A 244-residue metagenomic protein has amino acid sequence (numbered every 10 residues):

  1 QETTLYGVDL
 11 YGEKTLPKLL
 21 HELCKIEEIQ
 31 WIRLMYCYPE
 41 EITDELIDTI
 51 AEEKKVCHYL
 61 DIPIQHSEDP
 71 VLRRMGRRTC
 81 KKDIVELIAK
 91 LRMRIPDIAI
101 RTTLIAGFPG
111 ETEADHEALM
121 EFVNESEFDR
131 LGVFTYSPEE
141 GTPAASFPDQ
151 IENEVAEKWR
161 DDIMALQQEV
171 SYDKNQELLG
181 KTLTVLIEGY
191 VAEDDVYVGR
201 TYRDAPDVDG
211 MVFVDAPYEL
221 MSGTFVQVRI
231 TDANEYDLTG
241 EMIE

Functional and structural regions predicted by a protein language model:
Q1-A114: Conserved SAM/AdoMet-binding glycine-rich loop
T3, Y136, P217: Short, ordered loop/turn segments at secondary-structure junctions
L34, I62, T103, V123 (+4 more regions): Conserved, mostly hydrophobic/aromatic
C37, I105, Y136-P138, E188-Y190 (+1 more regions): Histidine- and/or cysteine-centered catalytic micro-motif in compact active-site loops
L46-I47, L119, V214-A216: Short beta-alpha junctions and helix-cap segments that line functional grooves
R94, A118-I163: C-terminal, non-catalytic macromolecule-binding modules
S146-E244: Terminal RNA-binding accessory module
